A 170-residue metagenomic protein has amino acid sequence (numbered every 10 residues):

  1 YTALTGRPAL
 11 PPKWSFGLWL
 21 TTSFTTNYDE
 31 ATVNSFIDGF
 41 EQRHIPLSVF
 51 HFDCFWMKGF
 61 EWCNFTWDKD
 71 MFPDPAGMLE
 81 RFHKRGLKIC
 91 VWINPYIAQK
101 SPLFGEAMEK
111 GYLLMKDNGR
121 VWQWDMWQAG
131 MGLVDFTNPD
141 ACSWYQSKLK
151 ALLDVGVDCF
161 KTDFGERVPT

Functional and structural regions predicted by a protein language model:
Y1-S48, A76-R81, K88-I89, I93: Carbohydrate-recognition beta-sandwich/jelly-roll modules in extracellular/periplasmic carbohydrate-active proteins
P46-T170: Aromatic- and carboxylate-enriched substrate-binding clefts and catalytic-loop regions of carbohydrate-active enzymes
